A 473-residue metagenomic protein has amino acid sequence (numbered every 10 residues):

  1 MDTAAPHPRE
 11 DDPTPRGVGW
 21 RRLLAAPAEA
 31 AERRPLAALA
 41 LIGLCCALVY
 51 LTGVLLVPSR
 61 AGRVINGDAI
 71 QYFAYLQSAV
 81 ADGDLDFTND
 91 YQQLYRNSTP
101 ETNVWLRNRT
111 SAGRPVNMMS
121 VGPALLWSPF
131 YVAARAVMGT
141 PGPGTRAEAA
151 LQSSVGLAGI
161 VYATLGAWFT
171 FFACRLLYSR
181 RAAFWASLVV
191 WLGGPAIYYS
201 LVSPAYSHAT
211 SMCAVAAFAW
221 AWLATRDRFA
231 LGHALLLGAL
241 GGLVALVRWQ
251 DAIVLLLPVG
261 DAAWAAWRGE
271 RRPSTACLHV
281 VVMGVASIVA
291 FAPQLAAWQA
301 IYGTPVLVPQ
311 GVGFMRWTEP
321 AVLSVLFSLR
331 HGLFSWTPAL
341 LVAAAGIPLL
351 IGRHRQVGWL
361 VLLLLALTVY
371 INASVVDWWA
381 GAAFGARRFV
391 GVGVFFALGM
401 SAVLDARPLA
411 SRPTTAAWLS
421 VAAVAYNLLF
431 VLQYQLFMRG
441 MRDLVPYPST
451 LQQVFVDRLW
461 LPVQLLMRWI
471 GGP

Functional and structural regions predicted by a protein language model:
M1-V57, V155, L165, A183-F184 (+4 more regions): Start-transfer (signal-anchor) and selected internal transmembrane alpha helices of multi-pass inner/ER membrane
L41-Y50, W185-W191, A239, G284 (+3 more regions): Transmembrane alpha-helix segments characteristic of polytopic inner-membrane glycan-assembly/cell-envelope
A81-L157, V376: Interfacial juxtamembrane loops and adjacent helix segments that form the catalytic/substrate-binding surfaces
M119-A134, S153-R175, V189-G193, S207 (+4 more regions): Transmembrane alpha-helices of multi-pass, membrane-embedded glycan-processing enzymes that use lipid-linked
M138-R146, L165-G194, C213, D227-L236: Transmembrane-helix signature of polytopic, membrane-embedded enzymes that assemble or transfer cell-envelope glycans
V189, T210-G241, P258-V259, F395-G399: Specific aromatic-rich, kink-prone transmembrane helix
L201-T210, G332, G385: Short acidic/glycine- and proline-prone juxtamembrane loop motifs at membrane-interface regions of multi-pass membrane
D251, W264, A276-P348, R355 (+2 more regions): Membrane-lumen/periplasm interface segments of specific transmembrane helices in polyprenyl phosphate-linked
